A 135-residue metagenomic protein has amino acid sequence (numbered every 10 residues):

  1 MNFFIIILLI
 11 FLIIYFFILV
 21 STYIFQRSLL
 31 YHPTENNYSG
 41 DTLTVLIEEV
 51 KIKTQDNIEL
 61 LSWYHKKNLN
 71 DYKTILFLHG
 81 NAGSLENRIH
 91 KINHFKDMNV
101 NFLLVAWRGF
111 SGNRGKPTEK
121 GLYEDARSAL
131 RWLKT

Functional and structural regions predicted by a protein language model:
M1-I5: Positively charged n-region of N-terminal signal peptides that target proteins for export
I7, F11-K53: An N-terminal hydrophobic leader/cap segment in hydrolases
Q55-L133: Membrane-embedded segments
